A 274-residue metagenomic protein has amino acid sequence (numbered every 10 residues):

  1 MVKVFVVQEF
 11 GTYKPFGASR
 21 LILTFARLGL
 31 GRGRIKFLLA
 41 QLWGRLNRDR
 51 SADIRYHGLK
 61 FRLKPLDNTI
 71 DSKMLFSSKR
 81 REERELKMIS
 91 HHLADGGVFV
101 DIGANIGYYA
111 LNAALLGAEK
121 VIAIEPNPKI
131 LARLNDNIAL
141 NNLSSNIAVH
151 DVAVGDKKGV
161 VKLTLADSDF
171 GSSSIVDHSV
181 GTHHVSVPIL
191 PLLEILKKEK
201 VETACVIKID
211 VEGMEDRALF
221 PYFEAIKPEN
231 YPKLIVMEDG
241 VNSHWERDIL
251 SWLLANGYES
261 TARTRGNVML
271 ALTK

Functional and structural regions predicted by a protein language model:
V2-N127, A132-N137, N142, G181 (+2 more regions): S-adenosyl-L-methionine
S51, G117-E119, A123, P191-K274: Conserved acidic-Pro-Pro-aromatic motif
R80, S186-I189, V236: Short aromatic/basic micro-patch
A104-I106, P128, V154-D156, V211-G213 (+1 more regions): Short, glycine/acidic-enriched loop or turn micro-motifs at the edges of active sites
L111, A132, S173, D216-F220 (+1 more regions): Alpha-helical elements of the RecA-like P-loop NTPase motor core of helicases
A113, L134, I147, L163 (+1 more regions): Hydrophobic packing residues within well-ordered alpha-helices of enzyme cores
N135-E194: S-adenosyl-L-methionine
